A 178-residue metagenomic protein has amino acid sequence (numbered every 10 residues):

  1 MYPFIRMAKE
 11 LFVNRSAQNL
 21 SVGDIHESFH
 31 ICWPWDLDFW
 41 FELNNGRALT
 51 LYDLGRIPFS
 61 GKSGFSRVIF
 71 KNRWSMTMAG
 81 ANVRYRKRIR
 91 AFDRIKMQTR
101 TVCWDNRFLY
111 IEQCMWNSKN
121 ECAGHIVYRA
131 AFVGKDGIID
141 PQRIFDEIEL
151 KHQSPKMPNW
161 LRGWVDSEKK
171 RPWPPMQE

Functional and structural regions predicted by a protein language model:
M1-S16, V22, I89-K96, R100-E178: HotDog/MaoC-like acyl-thioester-processing domains
G23-W33: Short amphipathic
E27, M78-G80, Y110: Short coil/loop residues immediately preceding or within conserved phosphate-binding loops of NTP-utilizing enzyme
D36-D38: Acidic, divalent-cation-chelating loop motifs in proteins
W40-L51: A conserved, well-ordered hydrophobic junction motif at loop->secondary-structure transitions
D53-I57: Short, surface-exposed, low-complexity cationic segments
F59-C103, H125-A130: Hydrophobic beta-strand-centered segment that forms part of the acyl-chain substrate-binding groove
